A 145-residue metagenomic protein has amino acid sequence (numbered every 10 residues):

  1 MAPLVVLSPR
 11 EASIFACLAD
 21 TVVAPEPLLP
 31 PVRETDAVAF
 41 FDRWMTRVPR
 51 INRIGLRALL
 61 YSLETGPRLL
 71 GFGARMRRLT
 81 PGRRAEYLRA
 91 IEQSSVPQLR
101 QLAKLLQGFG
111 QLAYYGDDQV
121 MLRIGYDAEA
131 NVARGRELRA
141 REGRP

Functional and structural regions predicted by a protein language model:
A2-G108, L112: Flexible, low-complexity segments enriched for small/polar residues
E92-P145: Long, amphipathic alpha-helical surface segments
